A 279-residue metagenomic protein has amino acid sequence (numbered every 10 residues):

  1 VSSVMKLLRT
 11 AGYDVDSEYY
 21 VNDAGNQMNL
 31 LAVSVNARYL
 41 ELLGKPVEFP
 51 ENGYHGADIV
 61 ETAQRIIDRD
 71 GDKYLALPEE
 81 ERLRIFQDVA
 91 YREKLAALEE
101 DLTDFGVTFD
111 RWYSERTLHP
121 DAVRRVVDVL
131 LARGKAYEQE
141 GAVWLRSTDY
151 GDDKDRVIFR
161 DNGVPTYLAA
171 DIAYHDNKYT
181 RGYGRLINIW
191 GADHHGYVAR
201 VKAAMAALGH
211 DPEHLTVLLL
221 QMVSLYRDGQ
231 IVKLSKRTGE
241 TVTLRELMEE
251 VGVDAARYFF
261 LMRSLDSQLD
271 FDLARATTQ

Functional and structural regions predicted by a protein language model:
V1-Q279: NTP-dependent nucleotidyl-transfer catalytic core
